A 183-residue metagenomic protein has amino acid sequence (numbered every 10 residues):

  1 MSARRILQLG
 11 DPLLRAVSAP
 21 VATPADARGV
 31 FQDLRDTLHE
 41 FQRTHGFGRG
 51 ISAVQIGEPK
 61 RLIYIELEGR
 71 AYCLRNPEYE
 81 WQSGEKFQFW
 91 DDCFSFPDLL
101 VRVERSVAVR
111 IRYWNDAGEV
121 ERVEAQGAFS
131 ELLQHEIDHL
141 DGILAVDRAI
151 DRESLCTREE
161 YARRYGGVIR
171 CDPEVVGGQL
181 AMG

Functional and structural regions predicted by a protein language model:
M1-G183: Positively charged
